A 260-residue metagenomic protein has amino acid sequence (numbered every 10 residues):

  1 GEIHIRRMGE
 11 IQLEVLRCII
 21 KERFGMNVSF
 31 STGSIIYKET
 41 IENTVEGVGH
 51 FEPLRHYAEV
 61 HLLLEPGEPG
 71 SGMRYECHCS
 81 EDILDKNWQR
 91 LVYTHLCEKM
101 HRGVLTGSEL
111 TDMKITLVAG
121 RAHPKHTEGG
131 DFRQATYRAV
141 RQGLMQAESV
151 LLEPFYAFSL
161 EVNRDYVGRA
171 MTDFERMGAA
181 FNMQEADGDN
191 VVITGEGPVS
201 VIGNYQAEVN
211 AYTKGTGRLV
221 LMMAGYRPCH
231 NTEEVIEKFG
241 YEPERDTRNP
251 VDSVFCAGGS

Functional and structural regions predicted by a protein language model:
G1-S260: Accessory interaction regions appended to the cores of large information-processing enzymes
